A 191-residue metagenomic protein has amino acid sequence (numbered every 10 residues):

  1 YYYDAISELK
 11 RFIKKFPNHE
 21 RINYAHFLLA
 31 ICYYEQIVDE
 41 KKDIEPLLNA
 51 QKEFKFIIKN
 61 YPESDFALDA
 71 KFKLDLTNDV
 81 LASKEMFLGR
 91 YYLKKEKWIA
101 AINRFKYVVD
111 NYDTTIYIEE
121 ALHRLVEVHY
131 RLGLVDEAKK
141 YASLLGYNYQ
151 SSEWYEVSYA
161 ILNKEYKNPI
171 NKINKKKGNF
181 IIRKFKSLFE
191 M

Functional and structural regions predicted by a protein language model:
Y1-M191: Acidic, polar-rich low-complexity tracts and alpha-helical solenoid repeat scaffolds
